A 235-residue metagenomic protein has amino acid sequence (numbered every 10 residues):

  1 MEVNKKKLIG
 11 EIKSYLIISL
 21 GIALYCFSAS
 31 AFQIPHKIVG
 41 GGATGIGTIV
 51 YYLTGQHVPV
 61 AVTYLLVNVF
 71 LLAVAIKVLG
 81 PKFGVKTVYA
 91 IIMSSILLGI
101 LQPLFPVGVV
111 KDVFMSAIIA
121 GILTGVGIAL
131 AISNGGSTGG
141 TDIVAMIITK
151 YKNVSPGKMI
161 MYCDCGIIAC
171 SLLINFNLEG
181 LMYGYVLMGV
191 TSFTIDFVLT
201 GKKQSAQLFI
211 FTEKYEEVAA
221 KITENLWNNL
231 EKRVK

Functional and structural regions predicted by a protein language model:
E2-Y215, N225: Core subunits and conserved enzymes of cellular information-processing and envelope-translocation systems across
I160, R233-V234: Short loop/turn and capping residues at structural boundaries
E213-R233: Short amphipathic alpha-helix segments
